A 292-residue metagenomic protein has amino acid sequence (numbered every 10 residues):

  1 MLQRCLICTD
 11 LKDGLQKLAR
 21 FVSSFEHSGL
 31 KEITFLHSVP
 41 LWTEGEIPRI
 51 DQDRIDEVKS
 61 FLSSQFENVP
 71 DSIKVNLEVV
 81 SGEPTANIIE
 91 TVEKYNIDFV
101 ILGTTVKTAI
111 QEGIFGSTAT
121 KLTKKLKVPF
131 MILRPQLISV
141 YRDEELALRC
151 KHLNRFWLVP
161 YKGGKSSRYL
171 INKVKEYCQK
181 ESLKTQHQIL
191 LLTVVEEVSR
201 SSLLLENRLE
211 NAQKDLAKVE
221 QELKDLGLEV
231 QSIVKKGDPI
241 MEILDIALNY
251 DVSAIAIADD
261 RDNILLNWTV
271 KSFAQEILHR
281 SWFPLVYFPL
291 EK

Functional and structural regions predicted by a protein language model:
M1-R49, K151-L203, E220, K224-D225: Small/aliphatic-rich secondary-structure junction motif
F21, D53-Q65, N87, K173 (+2 more regions): Short, solvent-exposed amphipathic alpha-helices that sit in or adjacent to ligand/effector-binding or catalytic
T34-L36, N76-V80, M131, L190-L192 (+3 more regions): General small-molecule cofactor/ligand-binding pocket signal
S38, W42-T43, R49-Q111, T118: Extreme N-terminal leader/targeting regions
E46, G113, D143, Y169-I171 (+3 more regions): Short, well-ordered secondary-structure micro-motifs
N68-V100, K224-I255, N263, K292: Structural beta-alpha unit
T91-E144, A247-K292: Gly/Ser-rich helix-loop-strand patches that form or flank binding pockets for ribonucleotide-derived cofactors
K184-Y250: Structured core of small recognition/catalytic domains
